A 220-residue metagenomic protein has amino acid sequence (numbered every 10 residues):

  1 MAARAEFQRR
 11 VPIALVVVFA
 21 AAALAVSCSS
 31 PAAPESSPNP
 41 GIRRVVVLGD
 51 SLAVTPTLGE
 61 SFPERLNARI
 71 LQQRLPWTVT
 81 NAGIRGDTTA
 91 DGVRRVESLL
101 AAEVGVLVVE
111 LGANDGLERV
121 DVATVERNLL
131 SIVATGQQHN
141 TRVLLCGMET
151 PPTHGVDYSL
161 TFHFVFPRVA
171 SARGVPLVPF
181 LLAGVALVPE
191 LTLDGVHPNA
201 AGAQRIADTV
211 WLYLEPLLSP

Functional and structural regions predicted by a protein language model:
A2-V16: Bacterial N-terminal signal peptides that target proteins for export
A25-S27: C-terminal motif of bacterial Sec signal peptides marking the signal peptidase cleavage site
S29-R85, R95-E103: Serine-esterase "nucleophile elbow" of acetyl-processing enzymes
V45-V47, T78-G83, V106-E110, T135 (+2 more regions): Structural recognition of the beta-strand scaffold that forms the well-ordered cores of secreted hydrolase catalytic
V46, V54, L58, E149-P220: Catalytic His-Asp segment of secreted/periplasmic serine-dependent ester chemistry enzymes
S51-V54, I84-A90, A113-E118, T124 (+3 more regions): Solvent-exposed loop/turn segments at secondary-structure junctions within structured extracellular/periplasmic domains
L75, I84-V106, G116-V133, Q137: Catalytic-core regions of hydrolytic enzymes
E110-A113, L130-F164: Active-site segments of SGNH/GDSL-like serine hydrolases that catalyze O-acetyl group transfer/hydrolysis on lipids
